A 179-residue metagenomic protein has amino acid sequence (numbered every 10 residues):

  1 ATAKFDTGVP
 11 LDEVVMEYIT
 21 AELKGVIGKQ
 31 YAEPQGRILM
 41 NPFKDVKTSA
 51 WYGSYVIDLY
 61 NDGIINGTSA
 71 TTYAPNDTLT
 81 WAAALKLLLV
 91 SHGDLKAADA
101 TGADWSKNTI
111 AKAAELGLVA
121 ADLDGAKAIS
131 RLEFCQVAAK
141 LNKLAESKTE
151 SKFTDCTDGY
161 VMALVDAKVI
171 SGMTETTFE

Functional and structural regions predicted by a protein language model:
F5, P10-W51, N66-E133, A138-M162 (+2 more regions): Feature responds to low-complexity, polar/acidic, surface-exposed segments characteristic of secreted/exported proteins
